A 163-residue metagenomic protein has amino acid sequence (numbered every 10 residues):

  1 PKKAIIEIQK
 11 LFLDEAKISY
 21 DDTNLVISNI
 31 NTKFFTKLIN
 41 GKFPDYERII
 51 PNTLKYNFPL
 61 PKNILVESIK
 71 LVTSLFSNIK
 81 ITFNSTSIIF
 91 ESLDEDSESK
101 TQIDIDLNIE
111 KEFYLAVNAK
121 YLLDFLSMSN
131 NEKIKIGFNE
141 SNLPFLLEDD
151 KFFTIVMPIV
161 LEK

Functional and structural regions predicted by a protein language model:
P1-I39, L54-K163: DNA polymerase processivity clamps
D45-Y46: Specificity-determining recognition surfaces
I49-N52: Short hinge/gating elements
